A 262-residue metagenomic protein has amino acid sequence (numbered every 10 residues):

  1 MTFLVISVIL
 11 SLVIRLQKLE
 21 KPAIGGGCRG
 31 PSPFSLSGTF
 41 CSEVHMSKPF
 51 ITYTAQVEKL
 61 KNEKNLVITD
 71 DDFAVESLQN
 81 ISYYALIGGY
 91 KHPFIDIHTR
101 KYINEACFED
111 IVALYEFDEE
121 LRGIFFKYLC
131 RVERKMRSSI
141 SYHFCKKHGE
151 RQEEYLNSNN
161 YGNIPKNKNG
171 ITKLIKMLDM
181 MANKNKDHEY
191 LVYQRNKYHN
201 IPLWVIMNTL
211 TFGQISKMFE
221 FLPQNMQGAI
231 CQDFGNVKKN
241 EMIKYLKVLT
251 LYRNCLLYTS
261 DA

Functional and structural regions predicted by a protein language model:
I9, S35, T39-S42: Short, positively charged and aromatic/hydrophobic N-terminal segments
K18-K21: Polybasic, lysine-rich low-complexity intrinsically disordered segments
V44-E241: Short, contiguous, well-structured surface segments enriched in hydrophobic/aromatic residues
G235-L257: Extended serine/threonine-enriched, polar tracts that run as long, contiguous segments within proteins
Y258-A262: Conserved small/polar residues in nucleotide/adenosyl-binding loops
